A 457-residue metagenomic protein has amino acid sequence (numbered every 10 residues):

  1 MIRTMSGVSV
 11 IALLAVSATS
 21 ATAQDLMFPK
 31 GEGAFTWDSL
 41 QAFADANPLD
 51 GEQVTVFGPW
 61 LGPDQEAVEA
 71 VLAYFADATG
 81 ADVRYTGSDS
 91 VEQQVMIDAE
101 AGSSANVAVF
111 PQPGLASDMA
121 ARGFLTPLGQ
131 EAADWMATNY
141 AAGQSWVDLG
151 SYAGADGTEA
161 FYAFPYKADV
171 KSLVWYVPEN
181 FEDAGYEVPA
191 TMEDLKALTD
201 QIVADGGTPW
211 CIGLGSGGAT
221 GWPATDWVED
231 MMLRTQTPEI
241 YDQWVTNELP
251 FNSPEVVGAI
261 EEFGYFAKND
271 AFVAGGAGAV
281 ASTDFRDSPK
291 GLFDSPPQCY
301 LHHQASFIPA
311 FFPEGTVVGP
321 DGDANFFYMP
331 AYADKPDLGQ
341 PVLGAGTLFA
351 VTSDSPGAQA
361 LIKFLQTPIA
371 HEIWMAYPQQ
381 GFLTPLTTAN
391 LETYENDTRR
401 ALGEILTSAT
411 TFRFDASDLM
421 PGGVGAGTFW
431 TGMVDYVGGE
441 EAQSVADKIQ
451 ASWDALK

Functional and structural regions predicted by a protein language model:
Q24-L49, Q53, A73, E182 (+2 more regions): Conserved C-terminal helix/tail region of periplasmic/extracytoplasmic solute-binding proteins
Q24-P48, P113-S172, P223: Hinge/lid segment of periplasmic solute-binding proteins
D25-L26, V71-W146, E179-A190, G291-L292 (+3 more regions): Extracytoplasmic "Venus flytrap"/periplasmic binding protein-like
D50-L61, A81-T86, V107, Y162 (+1 more regions): Short, well-ordered beta-strand elements
I97-D98, A105-N106, A137-E179, D337-V342 (+2 more regions): A structural signal for short loop-to-beta-strand junctions that line the ligand-binding cleft of periplasmic/secreted
E100, F307, E314-G381: Extracytoplasmic/periplasmic substrate-recognition and gating elements
A153-Y166, S172, K196-L249: Extracytoplasmic/periplasmic solute-binding protein
T199, V245-V280, M329: Glycine-centered hinge/linker elements that transmit conformational signals in sensory and ligand-binding systems
